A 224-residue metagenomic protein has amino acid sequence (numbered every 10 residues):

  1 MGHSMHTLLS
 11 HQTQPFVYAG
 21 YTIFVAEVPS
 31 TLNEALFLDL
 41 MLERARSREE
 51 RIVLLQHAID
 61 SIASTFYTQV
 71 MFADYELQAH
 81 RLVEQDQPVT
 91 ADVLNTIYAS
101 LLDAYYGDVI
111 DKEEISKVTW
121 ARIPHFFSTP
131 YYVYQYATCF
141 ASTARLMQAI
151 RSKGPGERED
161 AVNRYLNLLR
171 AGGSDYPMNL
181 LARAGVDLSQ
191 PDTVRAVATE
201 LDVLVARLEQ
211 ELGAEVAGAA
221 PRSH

Functional and structural regions predicted by a protein language model:
G2-Q14: Catalytic Zn2+-binding segment of zinc metalloproteases
S4, L32, E43, A58 (+1 more regions): C-terminal, non-catalytic "cap/extension" segments appended to globular domains
S10, G20-E49, A58, S64 (+1 more regions): Post-HExxH zinc-binding segment in Zn-dependent metallohydrolases
T13-Y21, L42-L54, K153-R164: Short, glycine/acidic-rich hinge or "gate" loops at secondary-structure transitions that mediate conformational
Q14-I23, L54-S61, H80-L82, D86: Short beta-alpha connecting loops at secondary-structure transitions that line or flank enzyme active sites
V17-F24, I62, F66, F126-V133: Short, solvent-exposed segments of well-ordered alpha helices
